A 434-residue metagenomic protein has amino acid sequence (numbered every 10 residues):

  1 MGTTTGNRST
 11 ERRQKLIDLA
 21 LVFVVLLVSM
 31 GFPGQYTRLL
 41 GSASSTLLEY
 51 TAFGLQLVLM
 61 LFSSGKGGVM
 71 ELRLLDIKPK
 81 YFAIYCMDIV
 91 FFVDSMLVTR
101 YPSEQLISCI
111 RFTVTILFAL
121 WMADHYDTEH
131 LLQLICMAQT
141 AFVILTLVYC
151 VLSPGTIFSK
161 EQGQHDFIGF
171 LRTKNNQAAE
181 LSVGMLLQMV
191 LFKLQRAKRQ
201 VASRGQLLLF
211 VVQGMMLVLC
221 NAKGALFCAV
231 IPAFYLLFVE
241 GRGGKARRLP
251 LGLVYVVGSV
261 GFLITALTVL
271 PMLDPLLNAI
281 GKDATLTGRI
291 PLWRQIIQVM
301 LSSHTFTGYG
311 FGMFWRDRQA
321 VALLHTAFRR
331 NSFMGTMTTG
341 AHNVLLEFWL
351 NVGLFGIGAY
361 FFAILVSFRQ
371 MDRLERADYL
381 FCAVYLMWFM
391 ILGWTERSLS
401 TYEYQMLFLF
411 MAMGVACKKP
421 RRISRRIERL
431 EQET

Functional and structural regions predicted by a protein language model:
G2-G67, I89-V98, Y149-C150: N-terminal signal-anchor transmembrane segment
L21-V28, G205-V211, T339, N343 (+3 more regions): Loop-to-helix entry and N-terminal half of a specific, functionally important transmembrane alpha helix in multi-pass
K80-V90, Y101-D124, Q133-M137: Aromatic-anchored transmembrane helix interface
L132-K160, R172-E240, M387: Alpha-helical transmembrane segments of multi-pass inner-membrane proteins
H165-F170, R248-L249, V260-Q295, R316 (+1 more regions): Flexible juxtamembrane loops connecting transmembrane helices in multi-pass membrane enzymes that build or modify
L186, V190, F381-T434: Transmembrane alpha-helices of multi-pass inner-membrane enzymes
F234, F238-R242, R247-P250, N351-M390: Hydrophobic transmembrane alpha-helices and their immediate junctions
G281-R294, Q298, S302-V352: Long extracytoplasmic/lumenal interhelical loops at the membrane interface of multi-pass membrane proteins
